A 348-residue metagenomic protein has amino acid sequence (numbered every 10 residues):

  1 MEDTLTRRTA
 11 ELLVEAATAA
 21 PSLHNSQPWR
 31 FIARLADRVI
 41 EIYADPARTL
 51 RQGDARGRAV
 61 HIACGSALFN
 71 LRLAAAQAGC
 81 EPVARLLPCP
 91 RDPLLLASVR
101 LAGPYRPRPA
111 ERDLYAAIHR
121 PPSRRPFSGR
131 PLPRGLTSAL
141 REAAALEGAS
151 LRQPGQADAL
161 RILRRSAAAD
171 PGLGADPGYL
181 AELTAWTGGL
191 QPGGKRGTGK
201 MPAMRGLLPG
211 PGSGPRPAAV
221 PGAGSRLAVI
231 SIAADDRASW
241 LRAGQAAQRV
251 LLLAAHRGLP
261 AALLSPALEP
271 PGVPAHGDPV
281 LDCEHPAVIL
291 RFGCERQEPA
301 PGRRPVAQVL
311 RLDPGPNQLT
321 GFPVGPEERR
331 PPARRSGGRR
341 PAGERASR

Functional and structural regions predicted by a protein language model:
M1-R348: Acidic, surface-exposed loops and disordered segments
